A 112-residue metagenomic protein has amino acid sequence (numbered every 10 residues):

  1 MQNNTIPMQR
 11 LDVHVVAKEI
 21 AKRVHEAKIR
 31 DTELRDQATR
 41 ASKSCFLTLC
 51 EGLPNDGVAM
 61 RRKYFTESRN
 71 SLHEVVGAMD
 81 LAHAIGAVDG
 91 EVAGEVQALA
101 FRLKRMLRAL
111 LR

Functional and structural regions predicted by a protein language model:
M1-R112: Amphipathic alpha-helical assembly/interaction segments
